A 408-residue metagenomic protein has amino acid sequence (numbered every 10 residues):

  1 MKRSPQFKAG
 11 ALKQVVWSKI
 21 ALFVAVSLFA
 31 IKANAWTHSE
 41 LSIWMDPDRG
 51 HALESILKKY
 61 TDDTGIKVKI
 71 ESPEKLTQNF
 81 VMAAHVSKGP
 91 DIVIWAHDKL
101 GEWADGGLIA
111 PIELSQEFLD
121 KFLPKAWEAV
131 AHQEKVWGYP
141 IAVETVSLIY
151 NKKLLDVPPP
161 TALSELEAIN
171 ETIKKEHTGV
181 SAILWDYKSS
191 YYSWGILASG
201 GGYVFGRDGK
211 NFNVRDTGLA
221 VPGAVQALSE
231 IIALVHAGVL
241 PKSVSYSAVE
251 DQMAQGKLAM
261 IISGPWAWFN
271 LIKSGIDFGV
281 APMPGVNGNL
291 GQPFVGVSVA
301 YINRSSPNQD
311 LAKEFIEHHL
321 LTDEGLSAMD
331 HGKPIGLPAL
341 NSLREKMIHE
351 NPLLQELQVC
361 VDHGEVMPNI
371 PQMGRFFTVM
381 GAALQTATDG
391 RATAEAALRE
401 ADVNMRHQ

Functional and structural regions predicted by a protein language model:
K2-R3, K19, F23-A25, I31-E102 (+5 more regions): Conserved N-terminal structural module of periplasmic/extracytoplasmic solute-binding proteins
I56, S229-N308: Extracytoplasmic/periplasmic substrate-binding proteins
P90-D91, L119-K152, S181-A182, L290-Q292 (+1 more regions): A structural signal for short loop-to-beta-strand junctions that line the ligand-binding cleft of periplasmic/secreted
H97-V146, P158, L163-N170, K175 (+3 more regions): Hinge/lid segment of periplasmic solute-binding proteins
I109, W266-F269, S298-G374: Mature extracytoplasmic/periplasmic domains
W137-I141, V146, E167-D216, L258: Extracytoplasmic/periplasmic solute-binding protein
N170, N213-S243: Glycine-centered hinge/linker elements that transmit conformational signals in sensory and ligand-binding systems
V359-Q408: Conserved C-terminal helix/tail region of periplasmic/extracytoplasmic solute-binding proteins
